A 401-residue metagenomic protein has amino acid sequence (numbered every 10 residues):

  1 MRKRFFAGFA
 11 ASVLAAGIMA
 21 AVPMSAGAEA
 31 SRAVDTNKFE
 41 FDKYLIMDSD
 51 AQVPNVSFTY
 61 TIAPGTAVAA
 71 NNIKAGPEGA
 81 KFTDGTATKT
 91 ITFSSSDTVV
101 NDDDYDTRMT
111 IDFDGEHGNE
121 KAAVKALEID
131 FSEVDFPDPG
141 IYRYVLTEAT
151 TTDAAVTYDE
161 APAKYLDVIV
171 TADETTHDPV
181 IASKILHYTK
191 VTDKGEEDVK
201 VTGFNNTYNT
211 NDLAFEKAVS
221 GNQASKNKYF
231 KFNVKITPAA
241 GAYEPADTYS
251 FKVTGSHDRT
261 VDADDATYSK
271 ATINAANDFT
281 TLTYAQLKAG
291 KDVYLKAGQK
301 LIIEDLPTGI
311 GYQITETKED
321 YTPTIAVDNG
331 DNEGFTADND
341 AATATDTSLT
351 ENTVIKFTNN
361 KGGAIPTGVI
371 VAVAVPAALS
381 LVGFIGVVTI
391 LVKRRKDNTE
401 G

Functional and structural regions predicted by a protein language model:
R2-G401: Solvent-exposed loop/turn and edge beta-strand elements of beta-rich ligand-binding domains
